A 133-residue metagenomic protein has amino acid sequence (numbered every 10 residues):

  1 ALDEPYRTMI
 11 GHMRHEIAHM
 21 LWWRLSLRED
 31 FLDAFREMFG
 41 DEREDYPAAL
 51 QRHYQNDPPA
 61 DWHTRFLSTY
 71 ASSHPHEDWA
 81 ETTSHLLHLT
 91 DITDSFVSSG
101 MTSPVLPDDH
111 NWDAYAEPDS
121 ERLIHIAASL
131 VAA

Functional and structural regions predicted by a protein language model:
A1, F35-F39, A133: Short secondary-structure boundary segments
A1-M13: Short pre-active-site segment immediately N-terminal to the catalytic Zn-binding motif
L2-E4, R65, Y115-S120: Glycine- and acidic
I10, R14, S73-H76: Hydrophobic alpha-helical segments and helix-packing faces
H12, E16-L25: Catalytic glutamate of the conserved HExxH
W22-T93: Post-HExxH zinc-binding segment in Zn-dependent metallohydrolases
A71-A133: Pan-zinc metallopeptidase signature
